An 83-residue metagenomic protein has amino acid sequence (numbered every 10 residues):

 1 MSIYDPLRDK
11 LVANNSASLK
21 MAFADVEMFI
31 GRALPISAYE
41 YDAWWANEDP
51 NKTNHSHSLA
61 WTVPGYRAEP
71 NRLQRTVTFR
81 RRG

Functional and structural regions predicted by a protein language model:
M1-L19, L34-G83: Ser/Thr/Pro-rich, acidic low-complexity intrinsically disordered regulatory segments
